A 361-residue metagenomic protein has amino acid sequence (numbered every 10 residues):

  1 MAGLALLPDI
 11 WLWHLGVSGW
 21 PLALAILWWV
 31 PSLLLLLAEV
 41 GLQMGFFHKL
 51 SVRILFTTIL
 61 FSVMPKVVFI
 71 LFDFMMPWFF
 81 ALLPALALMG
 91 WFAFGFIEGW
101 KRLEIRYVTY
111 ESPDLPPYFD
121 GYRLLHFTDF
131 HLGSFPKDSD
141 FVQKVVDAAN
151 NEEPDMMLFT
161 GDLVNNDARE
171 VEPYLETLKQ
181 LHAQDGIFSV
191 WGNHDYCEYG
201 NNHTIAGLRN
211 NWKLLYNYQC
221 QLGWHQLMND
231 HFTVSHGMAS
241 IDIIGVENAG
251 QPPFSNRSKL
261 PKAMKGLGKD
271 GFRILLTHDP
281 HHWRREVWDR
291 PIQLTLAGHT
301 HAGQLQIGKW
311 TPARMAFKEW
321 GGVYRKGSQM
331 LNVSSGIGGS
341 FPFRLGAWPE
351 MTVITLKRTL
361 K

Functional and structural regions predicted by a protein language model:
M1-L103: Non-catalytic terminal accessory segments
V17-L24, W28, H48-K49, M76-F80 (+7 more regions): Short, structured coil/loop segments at alpha-helix boundaries
H48-L55, M75-E152: N-terminal signal-anchor transmembrane helix
I70, P113-L115, T359: Generic structural motif
Y118-K361: Soluble catalytic domains of enzymes that build or remodel membrane lipids, polysaccharides, and related
